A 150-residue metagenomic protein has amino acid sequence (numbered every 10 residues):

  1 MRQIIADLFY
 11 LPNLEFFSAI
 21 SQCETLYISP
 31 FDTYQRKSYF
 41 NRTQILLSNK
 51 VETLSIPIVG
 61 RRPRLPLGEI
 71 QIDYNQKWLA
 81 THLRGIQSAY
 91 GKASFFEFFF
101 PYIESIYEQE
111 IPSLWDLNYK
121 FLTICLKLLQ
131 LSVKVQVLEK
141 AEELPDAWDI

Functional and structural regions predicted by a protein language model:
M1-I150: Residues lining hydrophobic/aromatic ligand-binding pockets adjacent to catalytic sites
